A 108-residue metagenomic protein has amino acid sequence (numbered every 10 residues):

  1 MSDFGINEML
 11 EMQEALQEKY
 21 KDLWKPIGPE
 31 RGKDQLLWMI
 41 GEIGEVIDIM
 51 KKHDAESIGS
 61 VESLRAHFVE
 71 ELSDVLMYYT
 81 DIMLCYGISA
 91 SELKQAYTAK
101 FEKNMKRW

Functional and structural regions predicted by a protein language model:
M1-W108: Flexible "arm" and connector segments at domain edges
